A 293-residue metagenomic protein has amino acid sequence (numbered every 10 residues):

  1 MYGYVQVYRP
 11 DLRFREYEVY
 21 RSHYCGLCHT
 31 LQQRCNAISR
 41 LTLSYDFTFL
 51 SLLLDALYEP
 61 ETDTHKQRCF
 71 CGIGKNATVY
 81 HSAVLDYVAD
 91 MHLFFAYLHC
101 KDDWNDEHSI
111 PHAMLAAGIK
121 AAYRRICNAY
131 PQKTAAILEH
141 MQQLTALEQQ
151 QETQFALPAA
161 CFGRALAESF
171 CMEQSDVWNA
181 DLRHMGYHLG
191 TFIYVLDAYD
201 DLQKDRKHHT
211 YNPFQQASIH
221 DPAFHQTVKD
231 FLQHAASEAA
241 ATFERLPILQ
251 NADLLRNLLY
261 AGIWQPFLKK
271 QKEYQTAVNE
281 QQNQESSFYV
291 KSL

Functional and structural regions predicted by a protein language model:
M1-H184, V195-Q233, A241-N251, G262 (+2 more regions): Acidic catalytic motifs of isoprenoid enzymes
V278-E280: Low-complexity, proline/glycine-enriched hydrophobic segments characteristic of transmembrane helices
Q282-L293: Long, low-complexity, intrinsically disordered segments
